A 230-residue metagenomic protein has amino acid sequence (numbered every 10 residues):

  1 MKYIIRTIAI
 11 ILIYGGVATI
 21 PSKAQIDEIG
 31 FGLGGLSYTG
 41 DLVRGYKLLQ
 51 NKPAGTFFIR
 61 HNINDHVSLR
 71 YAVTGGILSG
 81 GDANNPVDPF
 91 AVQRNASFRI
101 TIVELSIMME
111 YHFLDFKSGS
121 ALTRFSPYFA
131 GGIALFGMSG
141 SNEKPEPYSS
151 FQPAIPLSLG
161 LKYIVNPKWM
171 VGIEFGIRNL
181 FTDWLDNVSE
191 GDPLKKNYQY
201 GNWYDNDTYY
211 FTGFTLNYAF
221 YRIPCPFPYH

Functional and structural regions predicted by a protein language model:
S22-N62, F211-P226: Short glycine/proline- and aromatic-enriched beta-strand/turn motifs that initiate or cap beta-hairpins
D27, H66-L69, K117, P167-V171 (+1 more regions): Repeated loop/turn-to-beta-strand initiation elements of outer-membrane beta-barrel proteins
F31-L33, F57-H61, I107-Y111, G131-L135 (+3 more regions): Residues on the lipid-exposed face of transmembrane beta-strands in outer-membrane beta-barrel proteins
Y38-R44, S79-N84, S118, M138-N142 (+2 more regions): Outer-membrane beta-barrel proteins
T39-G45, F90-F98, N142-P147, Q199-N202: Extracellular loop and loop/strand-boundary signature of outer-membrane beta-barrel proteins
L49-P53, T101-L105, F125, P147-I155 (+1 more regions): Residues that define the transmembrane beta-barrel architecture of outer-membrane proteins
V67-S141, T212, Y218-F220: Gram-negative (and chloroplast) outer-membrane scaffold detector with strong preference for beta-barrel transmembrane
A83, N166-H230: Predominantly the C-terminal beta-signal and adjacent terminal strand-loop region of outer-membrane beta-barrel
